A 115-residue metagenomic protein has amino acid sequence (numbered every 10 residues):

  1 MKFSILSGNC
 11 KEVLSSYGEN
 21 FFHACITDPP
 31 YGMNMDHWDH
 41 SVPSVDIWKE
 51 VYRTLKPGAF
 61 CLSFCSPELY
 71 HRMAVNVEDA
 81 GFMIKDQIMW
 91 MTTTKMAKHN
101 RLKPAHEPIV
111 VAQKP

Functional and structural regions predicted by a protein language model:
K2-P115: Core catalytic lobe of class I
